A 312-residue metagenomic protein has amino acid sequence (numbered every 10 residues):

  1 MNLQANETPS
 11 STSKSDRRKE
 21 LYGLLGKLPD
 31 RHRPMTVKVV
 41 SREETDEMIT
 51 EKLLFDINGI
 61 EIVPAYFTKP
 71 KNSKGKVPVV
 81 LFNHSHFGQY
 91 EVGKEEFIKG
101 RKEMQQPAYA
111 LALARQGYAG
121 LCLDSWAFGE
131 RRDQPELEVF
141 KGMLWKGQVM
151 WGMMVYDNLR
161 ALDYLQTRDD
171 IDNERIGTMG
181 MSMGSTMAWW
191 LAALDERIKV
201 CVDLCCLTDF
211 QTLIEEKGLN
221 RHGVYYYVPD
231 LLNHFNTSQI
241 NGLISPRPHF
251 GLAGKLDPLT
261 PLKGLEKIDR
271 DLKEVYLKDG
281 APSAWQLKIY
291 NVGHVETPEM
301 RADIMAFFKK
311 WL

Functional and structural regions predicted by a protein language model:
P29-G75: N-terminal cap/lid segment of alpha/beta-hydrolase-fold proteins
T68, P78, N83-S85, A253: The conserved beta1-alpha1 loop
G75, N83-Y156, A161-L162, Q166-T167 (+1 more regions): Cap/lid segment of the alpha/beta-hydrolase catalytic domain
D124, M179, L204-C205, L252 (+1 more regions): Alpha/beta-hydrolase-fold catalytic nucleophile elbow
W145, V200-N241, P246, L259-D269 (+1 more regions): Mobile cap/lid helix-loop segments that gate and shape the active-site cleft of serine hydrolases
L159-V224, V228-N233: Primarily recognizes the serine-hydrolase "nucleophile elbow" in alpha/beta-hydrolase and SGNH/GDSL folds
V224, R270, V275-L312: C-terminal catalytic histidine-bearing segment of alpha/beta-hydrolase fold enzymes
I244, G251-A253: Short beta-strand/loop motif that positions the catalytic acidic residue of the alpha/beta-hydrolase fold
